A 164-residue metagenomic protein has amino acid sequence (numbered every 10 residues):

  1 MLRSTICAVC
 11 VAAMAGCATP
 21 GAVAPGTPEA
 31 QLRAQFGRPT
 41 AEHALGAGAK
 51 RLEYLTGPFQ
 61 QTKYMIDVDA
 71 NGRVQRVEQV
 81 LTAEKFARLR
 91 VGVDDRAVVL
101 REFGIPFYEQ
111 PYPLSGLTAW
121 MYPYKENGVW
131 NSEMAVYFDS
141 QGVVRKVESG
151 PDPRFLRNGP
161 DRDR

Functional and structural regions predicted by a protein language model:
M1-C7: Bacterial N-terminal signal peptides that target proteins for export
A13-G16: C-terminal motif of bacterial Sec signal peptides marking the signal peptidase cleavage site
A18-R164: Residues within mature, well-folded domains
